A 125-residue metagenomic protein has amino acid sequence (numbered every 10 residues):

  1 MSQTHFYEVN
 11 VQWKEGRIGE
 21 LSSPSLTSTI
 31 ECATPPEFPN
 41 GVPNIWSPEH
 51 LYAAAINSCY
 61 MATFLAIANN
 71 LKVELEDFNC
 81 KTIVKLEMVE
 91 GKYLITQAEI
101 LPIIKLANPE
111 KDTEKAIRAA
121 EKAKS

Functional and structural regions predicted by a protein language model:
M1-A54, L65-S125: Extended beta-strand/beta-hairpin segments
